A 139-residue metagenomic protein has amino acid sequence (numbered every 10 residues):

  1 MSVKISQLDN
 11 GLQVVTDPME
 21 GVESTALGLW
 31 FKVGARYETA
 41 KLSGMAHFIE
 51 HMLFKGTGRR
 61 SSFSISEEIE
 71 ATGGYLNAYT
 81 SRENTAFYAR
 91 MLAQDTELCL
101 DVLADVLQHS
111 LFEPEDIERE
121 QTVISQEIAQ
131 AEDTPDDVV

Functional and structural regions predicted by a protein language model:
M1-E67, Y88-M91, D101-L103: His/Glu-rich zincin catalytic helix
F31, G58, S64-V139: Acidic/histidine-enriched segments that form metal/cofactor-coordinating and catalytic pocket/exosite environments
